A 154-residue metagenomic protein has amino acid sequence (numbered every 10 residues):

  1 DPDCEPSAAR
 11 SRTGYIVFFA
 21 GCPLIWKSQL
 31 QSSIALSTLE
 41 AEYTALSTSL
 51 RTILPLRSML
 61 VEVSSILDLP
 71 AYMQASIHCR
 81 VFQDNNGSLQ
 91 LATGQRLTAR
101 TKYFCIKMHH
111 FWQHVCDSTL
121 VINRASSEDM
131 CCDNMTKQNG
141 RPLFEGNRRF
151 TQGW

Functional and structural regions predicted by a protein language model:
D1-L39: RNase H-like nuclease fold core
L30-W154: RNase H-like nuclease module associated with reverse transcription
